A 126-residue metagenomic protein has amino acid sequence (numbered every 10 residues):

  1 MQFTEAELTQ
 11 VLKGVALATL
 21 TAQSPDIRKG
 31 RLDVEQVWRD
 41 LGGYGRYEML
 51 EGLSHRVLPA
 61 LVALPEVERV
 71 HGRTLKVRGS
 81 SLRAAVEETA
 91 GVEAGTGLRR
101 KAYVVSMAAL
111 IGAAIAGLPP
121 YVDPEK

Functional and structural regions predicted by a protein language model:
M1-K126: Alpha-helical propensity feature that highlights long, continuous alpha-helices across diverse contexts
